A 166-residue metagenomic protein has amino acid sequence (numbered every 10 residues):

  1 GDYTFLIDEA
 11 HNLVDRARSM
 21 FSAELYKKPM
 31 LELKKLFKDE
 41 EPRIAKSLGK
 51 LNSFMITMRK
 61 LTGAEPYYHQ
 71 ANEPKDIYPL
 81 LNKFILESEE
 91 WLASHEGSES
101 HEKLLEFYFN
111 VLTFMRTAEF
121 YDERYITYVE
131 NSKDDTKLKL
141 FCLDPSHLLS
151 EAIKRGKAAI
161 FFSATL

Functional and structural regions predicted by a protein language model:
G1-L166: Conserved coupling segment at the C-terminus of the helicase ATP-binding
